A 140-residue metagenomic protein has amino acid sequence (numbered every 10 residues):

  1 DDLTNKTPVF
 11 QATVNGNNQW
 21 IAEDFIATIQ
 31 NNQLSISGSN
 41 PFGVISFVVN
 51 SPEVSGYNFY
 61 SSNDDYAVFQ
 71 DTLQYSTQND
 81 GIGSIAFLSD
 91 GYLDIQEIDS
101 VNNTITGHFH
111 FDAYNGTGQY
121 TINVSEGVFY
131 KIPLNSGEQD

Functional and structural regions predicted by a protein language model:
D1-A12, E138-D140: Bacterial Sec-dependent N-terminal signal peptides
V9-N102, Y114: Surface-exposed helix/loop patches within compact recognition domains
I105: Helix-loop-beta hinge of the Bergerat
H108-D140: Edge beta-strand at a domain terminus
